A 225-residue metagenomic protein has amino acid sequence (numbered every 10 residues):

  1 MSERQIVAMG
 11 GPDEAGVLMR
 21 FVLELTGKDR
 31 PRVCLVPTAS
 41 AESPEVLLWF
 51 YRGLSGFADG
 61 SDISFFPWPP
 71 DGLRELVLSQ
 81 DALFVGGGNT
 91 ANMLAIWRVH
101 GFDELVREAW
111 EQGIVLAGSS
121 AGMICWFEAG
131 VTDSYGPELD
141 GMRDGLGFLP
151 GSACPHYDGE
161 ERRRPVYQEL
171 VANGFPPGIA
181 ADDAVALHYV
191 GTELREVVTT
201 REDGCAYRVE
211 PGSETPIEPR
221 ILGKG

Functional and structural regions predicted by a protein language model:
M1-R30, L35-G56, A82, G130-T132 (+1 more regions): C-terminal and late-domain segments of enzyme folds
A8, S61-S64, F84-V85, L116-S119 (+1 more regions): General beta-strand structural signal in soluble alpha/beta enzymes
G16, M93-L94, F127: Glycine/Thr-rich phosphate-binding loops of Rossmann-like dinucleotide-binding domains
L25, L76, H100-G113: Catalytic-core regions built around general acid/base machinery
A41-G88: A glycine-rich, hydrophobic loop/mini-helix early in the fold
F84-G87, V106-A129: Catalytic nucleophile loop
T90-A91, M123-C125, A186-H188: Short, active-site-adjacent cap segments at secondary-structure transitions
T90-H100: Glycine/threonine-rich flexible loop motifs
